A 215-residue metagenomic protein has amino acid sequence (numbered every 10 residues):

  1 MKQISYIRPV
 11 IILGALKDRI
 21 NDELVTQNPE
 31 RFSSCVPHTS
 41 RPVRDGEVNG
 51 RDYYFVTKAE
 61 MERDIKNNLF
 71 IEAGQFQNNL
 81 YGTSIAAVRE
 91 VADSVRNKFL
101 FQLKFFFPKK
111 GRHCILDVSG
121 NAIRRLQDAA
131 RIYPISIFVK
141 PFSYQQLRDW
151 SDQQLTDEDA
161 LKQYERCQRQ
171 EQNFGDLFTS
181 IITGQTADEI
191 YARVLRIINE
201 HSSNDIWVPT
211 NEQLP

Functional and structural regions predicted by a protein language model:
M1-L116, G120-P215: Glycine-rich phosphate-binding loop of ATP-dependent small-molecule kinases
